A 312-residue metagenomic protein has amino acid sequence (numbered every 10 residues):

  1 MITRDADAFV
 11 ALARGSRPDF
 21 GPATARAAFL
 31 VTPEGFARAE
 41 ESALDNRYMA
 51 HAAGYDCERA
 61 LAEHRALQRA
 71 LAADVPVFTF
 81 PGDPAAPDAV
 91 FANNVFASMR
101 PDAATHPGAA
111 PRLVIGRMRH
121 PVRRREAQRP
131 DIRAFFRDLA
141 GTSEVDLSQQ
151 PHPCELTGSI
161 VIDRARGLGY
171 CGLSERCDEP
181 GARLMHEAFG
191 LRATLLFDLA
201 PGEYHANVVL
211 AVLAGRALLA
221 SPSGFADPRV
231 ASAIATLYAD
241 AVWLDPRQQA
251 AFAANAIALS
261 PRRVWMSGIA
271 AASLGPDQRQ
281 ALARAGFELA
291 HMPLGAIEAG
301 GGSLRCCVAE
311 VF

Functional and structural regions predicted by a protein language model:
M1-F312: The feature marks the mature, well-folded catalytic cores of soluble enzymes
